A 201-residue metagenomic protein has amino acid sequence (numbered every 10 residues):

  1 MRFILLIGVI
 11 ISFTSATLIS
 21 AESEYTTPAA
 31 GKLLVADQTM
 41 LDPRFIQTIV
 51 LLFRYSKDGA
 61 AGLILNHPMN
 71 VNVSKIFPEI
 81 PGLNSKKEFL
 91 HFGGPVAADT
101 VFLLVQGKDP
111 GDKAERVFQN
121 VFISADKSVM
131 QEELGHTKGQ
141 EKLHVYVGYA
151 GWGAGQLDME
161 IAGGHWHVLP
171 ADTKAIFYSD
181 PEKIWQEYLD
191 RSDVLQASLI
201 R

Functional and structural regions predicted by a protein language model:
I4-A16: Bacterial N-terminal signal peptides
S20-R201: A short aromatic-anchored loop/beta-hairpin motif
